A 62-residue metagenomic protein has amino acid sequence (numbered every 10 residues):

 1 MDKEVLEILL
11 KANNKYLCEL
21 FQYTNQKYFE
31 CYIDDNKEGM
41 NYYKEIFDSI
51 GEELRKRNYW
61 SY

Functional and structural regions predicted by a protein language model:
M1-Y32, R55-Y62: N-terminal acidic leader/helix
K37-D48: Short, charged, amphipathic alpha-helical segments
I50-E53: Repeat-associated, polar segments at repeat-unit boundaries in modular proteins
